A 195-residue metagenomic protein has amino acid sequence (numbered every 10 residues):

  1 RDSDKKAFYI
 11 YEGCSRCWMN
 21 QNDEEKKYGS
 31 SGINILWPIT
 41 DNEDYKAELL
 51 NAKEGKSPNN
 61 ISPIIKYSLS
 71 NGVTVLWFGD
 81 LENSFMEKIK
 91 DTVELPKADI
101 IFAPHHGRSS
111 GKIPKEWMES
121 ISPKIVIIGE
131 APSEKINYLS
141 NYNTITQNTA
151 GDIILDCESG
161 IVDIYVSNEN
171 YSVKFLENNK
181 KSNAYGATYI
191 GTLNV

Functional and structural regions predicted by a protein language model:
R1-D4, G29, E94, Y138: Short, structurally constrained coil/turn elements that cap an alpha-helix or connect an alpha-helix to the following
R1-R16, P123, I127-G129: Active-site HxH/HxHxD metal-binding segment of metal-dependent hydrolases
S3-K5, S70-T74, P96-D99, S122-K124: Loop/turn elements at helix/coil->beta-strand transitions in domains of secreted/extracellular proteins
K5-A7, R16, I33, L139-Q147: Active-site regions of enzymes building and remodeling cell-envelope glycoconjugates
I10-K97, G151-V195: Core dinuclear metal-dependent hydrolase active-site scaffold
M86-G160: Cap/insert and terminal regions of metallo-dependent hydrolase folds
